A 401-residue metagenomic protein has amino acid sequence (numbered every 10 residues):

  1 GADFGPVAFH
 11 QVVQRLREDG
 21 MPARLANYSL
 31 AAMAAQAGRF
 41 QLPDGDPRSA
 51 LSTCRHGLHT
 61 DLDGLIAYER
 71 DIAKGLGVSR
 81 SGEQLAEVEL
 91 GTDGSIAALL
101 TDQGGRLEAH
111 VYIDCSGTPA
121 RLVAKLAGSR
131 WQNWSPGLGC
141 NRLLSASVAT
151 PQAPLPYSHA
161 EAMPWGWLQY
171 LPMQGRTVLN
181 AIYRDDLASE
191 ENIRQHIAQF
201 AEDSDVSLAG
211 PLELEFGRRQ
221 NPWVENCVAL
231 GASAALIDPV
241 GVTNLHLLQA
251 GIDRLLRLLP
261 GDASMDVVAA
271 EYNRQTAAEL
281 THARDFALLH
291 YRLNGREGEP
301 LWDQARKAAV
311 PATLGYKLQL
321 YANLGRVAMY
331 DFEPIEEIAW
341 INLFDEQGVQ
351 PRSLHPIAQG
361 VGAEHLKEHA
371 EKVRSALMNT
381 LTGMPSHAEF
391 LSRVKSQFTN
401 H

Functional and structural regions predicted by a protein language model:
G1-M33: Dinucleotide-binding Rossmann-like beta1-alpha1 core, especially the glycine-rich loop that anchors the ADP
G5-H10, G57, W165, L171 (+3 more regions): Extended, composition-driven regions rather than compact fold-specific motifs
P47-A198, I252: Predominantly flavin-linked oxidoreductase catalytic cores and closely associated redox partners
S79-S81, S207-L212, V228: General small-molecule cofactor/ligand-binding pocket signal
E87-V88, E213-G217: Short, solvent-exposed loop/turn elements at beta->coil junctions and helix N-caps that rim active or binding pockets
M163-E215, S233-L247, L258-G261, M265: Conserved FAD/dinucleotide-binding core of flavoprotein oxidoreductases
G217-A283: Conserved mid-domain beta->alpha element of the FAD-binding
R257-H401: Long, low-complexity C-terminal extensions of enzymes
